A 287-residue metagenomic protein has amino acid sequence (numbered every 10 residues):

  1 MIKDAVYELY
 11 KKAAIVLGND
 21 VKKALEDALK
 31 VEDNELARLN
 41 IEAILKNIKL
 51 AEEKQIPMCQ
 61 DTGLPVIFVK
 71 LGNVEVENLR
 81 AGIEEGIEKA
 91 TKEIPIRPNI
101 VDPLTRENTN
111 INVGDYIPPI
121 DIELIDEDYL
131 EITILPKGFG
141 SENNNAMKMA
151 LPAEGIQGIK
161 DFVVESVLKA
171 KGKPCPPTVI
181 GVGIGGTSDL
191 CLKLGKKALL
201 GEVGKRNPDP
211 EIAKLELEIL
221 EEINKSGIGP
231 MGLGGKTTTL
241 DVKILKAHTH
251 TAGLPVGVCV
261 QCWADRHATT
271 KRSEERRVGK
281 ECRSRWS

Functional and structural regions predicted by a protein language model:
L17-L25, L36-I41, Q55, E93-E107 (+3 more regions): Flexible, glycine/charged-enriched surface loops at secondary-structure junctions
E32-I56, T109-N110, G114: Translation machinery proteins
K54-V69, P174-C191, T251, V256: Conserved phosphate/anionic-ligand binding catalytic regions in large, soluble enzymes, centered on
G63-I125: A generic, well-ordered mixed alpha/beta core segment in the N-terminal half of proteins
K70-L71, N78, N145-M147, D189-K196 (+2 more regions): Short acidic, glycine/serine/threonine-rich loops at helix termini
L124-D126, L130-T133, G235-S273: C-terminal edge-of-domain segments
Y129-K205, I223: Conserved mixed alpha/beta catalytic, RNA-binding, or beta-rich assembly cores of soluble enzyme, regulatory
E275-C282: Conserved small/polar residues in nucleotide/adenosyl-binding loops
